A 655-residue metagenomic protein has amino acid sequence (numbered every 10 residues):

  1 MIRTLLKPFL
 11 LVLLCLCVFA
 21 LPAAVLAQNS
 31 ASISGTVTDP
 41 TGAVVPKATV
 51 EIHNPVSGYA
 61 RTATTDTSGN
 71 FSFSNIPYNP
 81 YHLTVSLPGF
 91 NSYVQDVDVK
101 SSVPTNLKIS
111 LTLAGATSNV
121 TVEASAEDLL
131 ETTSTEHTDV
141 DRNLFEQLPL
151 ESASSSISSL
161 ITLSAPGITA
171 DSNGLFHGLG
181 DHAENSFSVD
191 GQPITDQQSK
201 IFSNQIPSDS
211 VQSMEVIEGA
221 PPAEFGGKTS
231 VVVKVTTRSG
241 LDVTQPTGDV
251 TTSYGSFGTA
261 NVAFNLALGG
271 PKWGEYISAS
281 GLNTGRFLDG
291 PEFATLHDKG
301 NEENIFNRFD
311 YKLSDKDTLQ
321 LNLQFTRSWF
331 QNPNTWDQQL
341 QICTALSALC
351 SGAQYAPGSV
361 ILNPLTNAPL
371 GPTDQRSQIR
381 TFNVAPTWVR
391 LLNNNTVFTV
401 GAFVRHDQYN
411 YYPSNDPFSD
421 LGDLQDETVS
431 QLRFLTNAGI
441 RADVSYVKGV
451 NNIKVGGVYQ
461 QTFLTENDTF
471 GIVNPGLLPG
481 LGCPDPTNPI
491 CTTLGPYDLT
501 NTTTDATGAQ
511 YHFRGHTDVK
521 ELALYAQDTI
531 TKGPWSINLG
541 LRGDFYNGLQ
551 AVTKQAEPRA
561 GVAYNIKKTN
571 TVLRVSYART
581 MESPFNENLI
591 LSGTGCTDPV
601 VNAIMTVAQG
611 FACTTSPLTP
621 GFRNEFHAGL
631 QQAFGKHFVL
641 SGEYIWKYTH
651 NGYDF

Functional and structural regions predicted by a protein language model:
I2-D139, E151, P193: Periplasm-facing N-terminal accessory domains of Gram-negative outer-membrane beta-barrel systems
Y59, E427, T436, V450-V572 (+3 more regions): Signature of Gram-negative outer-membrane beta-barrel scaffolds
F90-T112, A116-A223, G227, V232 (+3 more regions): Periplasmic N-terminal accessory/gating domains of Gram-negative outer-membrane beta-barrel systems
A124, V250-Y254, I277-N283, L321-R327 (+7 more regions): Transmembrane beta-barrel strands of outer-membrane/channel proteins
V231, P246-G248, A260-F264, E303-N307 (+9 more regions): Hydrophobic, lipid-facing positions within transmembrane beta-strands of outer-membrane proteins
Y254-N283, F293-P333, R376-V397, P558: Transmembrane beta-barrel wall of Gram-negative outer-membrane proteins
T284, L296-D298, K316-L391, D407-F434: Flexible loop and strand-edge segments within Gram-negative outer membrane beta-barrel domains
T335-L340, Y564, K568-G621, W646-F655: Surface-exposed extracellular loop regions of Gram-negative outer-membrane beta-barrel proteins, predominantly
